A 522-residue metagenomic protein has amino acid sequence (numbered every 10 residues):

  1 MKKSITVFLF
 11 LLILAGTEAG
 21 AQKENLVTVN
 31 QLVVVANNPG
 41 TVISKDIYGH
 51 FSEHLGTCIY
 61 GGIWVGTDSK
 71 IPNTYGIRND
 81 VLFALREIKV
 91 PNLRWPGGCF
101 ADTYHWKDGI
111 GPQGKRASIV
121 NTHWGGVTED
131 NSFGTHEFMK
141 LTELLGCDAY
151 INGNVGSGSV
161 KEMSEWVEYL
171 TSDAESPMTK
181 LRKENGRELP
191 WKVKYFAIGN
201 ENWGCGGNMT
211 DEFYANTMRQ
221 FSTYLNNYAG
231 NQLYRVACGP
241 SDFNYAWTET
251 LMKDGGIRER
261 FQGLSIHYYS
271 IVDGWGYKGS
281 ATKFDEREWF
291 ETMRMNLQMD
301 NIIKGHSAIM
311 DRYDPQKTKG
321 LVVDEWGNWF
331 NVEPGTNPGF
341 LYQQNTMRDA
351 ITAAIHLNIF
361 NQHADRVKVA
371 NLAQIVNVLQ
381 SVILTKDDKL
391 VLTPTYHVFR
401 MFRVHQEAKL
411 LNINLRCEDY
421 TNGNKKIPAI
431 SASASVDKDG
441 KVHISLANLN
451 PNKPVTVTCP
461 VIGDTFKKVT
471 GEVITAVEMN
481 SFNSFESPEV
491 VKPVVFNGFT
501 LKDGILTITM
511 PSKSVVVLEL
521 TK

Functional and structural regions predicted by a protein language model:
M1-L26: Bacterial Sec-dependent N-terminal signal peptides
A19-G263, M299-D300, K304-V332, T336-K522: Non-catalytic accessory regions flanking glycosidase/transglycosidase catalytic cores in CAZymes
N30-L32, Y268, S280-T282: Glycine/proline-rich, flexible active-site/cofactor-binding loop segments that harbor closely spaced acidic
F243, M252-K253, R260-G276, F284-D285 (+1 more regions): Long, well-ordered, tryptophan-enriched scaffold segments
G276-D285, F482-E486: Solvent-exposed, glycine/polar-rich loop segments of beta-barrel outer-membrane systems
R294-M295: Beta-strand-rich domain onsets/edges
